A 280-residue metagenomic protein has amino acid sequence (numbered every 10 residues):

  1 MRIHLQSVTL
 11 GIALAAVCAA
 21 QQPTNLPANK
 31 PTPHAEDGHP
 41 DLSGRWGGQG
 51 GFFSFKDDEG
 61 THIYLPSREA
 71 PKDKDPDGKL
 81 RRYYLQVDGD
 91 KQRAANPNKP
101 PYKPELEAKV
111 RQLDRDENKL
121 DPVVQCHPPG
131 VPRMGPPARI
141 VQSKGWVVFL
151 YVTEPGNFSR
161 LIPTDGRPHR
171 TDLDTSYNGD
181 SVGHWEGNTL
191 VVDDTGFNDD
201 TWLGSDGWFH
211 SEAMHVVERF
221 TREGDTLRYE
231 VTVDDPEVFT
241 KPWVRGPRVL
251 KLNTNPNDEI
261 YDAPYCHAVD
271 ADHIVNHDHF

Functional and structural regions predicted by a protein language model:
M1-S7: Positively charged n-region of N-terminal signal peptides that target proteins for export
I3, A20-F280: PEST-like low-complexity, intrinsically disordered acidic/proline/serine-rich tracts that flank trafficking/processing
S7-V17: Bacterial N-terminal signal peptides
